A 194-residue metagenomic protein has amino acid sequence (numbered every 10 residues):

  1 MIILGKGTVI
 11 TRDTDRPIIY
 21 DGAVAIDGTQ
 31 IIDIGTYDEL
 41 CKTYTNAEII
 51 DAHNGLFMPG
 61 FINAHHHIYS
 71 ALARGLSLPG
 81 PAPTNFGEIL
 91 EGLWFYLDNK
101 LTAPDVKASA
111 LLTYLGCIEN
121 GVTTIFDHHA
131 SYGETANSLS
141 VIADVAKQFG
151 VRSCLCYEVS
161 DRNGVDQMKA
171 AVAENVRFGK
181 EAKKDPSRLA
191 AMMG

Functional and structural regions predicted by a protein language model:
M1-T43, G55-F57: N-terminal metal-binding scaffold of metallo-dependent hydrolase/deaminase domains
L4, E48-I50, I62, C154: Hydrophobic/aromatic beta-strand patches that form the interior of the parallel beta-sheet core in alpha/beta enzyme
G7, V24, T29, N54 (+4 more regions): Divalent metal-coordination and catalytic microenvironments
Y37, A130, E158-V159: Short, ordered loop/turn segments at secondary-structure junctions
P59-A71, H129: Histidine-centered catalytic micro-motifs
L72-V106, N163-G164: Active-site gating loops and adjacent loop-to-helix segments of metal-dependent hydrolytic enzymes
F95-Y132: Hydrophobic alpha-helical hairpins/lids featuring a short glycine-rich hinge
E134-G194: Metal-coordinating catalytic core of metallo-dependent amide/deamination hydrolases
